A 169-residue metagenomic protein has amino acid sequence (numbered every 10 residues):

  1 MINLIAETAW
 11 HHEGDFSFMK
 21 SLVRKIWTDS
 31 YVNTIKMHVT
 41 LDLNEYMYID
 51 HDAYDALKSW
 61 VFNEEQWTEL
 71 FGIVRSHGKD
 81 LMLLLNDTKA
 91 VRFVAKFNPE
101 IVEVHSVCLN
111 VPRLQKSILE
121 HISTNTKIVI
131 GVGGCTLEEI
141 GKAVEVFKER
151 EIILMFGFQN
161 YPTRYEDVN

Functional and structural regions predicted by a protein language model:
M1-N169: Catalytic cores and adjacent flexible loops of soluble metabolic enzymes that perform enolate/carbanion chemistry on
